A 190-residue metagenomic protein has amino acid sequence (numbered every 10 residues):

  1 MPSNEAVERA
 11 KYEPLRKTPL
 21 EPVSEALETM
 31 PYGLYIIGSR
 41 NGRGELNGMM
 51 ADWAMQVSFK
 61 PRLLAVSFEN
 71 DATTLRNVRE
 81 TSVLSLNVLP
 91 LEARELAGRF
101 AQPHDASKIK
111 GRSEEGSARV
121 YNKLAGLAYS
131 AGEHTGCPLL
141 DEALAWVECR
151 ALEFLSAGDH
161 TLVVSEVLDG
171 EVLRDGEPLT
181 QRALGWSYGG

Functional and structural regions predicted by a protein language model:
P2-G190: Basic, polyanion-binding surface patches
